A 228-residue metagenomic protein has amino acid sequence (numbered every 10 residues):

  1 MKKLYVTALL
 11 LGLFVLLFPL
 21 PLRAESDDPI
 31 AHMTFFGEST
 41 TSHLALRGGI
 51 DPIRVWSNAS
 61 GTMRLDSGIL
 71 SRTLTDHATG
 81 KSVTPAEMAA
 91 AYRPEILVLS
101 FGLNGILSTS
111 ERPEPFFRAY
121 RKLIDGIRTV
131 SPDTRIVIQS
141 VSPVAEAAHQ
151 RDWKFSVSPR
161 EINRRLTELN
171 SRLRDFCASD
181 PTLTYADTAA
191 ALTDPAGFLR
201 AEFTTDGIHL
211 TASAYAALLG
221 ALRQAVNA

Functional and structural regions predicted by a protein language model:
M1-V6: Positively charged n-region of N-terminal signal peptides that target proteins for export
A8-F18: Bacterial N-terminal signal peptides
F18-D27: Sec-dependent signal peptide cleavage junction
D27-R118: Conserved SGNH/GDSL esterase-like catalytic core that processes O-acyl groups on lipids and polysaccharides
A31, F35, T84, I96 (+8 more regions): Extracytoplasmic/secreted proteins, especially bacterial periplasmic and envelope-associated proteins
S100, Q139-S140: Alpha/beta-hydrolase-fold catalytic nucleophile elbow
S131-R135: A short helix->loop->beta-strand "cap" motif at the edges of active sites that frequently abuts
V144-A228: Catalytic His-Asp segment of secreted/periplasmic serine-dependent ester chemistry enzymes
